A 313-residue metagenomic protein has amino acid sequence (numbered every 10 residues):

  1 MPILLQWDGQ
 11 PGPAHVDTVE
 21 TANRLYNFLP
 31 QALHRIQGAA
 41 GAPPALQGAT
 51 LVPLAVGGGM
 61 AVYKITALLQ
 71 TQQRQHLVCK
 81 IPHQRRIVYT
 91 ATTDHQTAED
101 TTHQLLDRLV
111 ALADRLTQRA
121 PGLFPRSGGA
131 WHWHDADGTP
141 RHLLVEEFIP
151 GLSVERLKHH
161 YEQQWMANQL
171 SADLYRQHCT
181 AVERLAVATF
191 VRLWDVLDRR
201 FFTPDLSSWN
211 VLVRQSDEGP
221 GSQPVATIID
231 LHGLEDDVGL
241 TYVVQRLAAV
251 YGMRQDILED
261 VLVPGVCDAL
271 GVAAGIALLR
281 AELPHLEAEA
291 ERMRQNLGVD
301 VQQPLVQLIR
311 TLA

Functional and structural regions predicted by a protein language model:
P2-L51: Juxta-kinase regulatory segment immediately upstream of eukaryotic protein kinase catalytic domains
T50, G59-A111: ATP-binding glycine-rich loop module of kinase domains
L69-Q75, Q118-A120, D135-P140, Q215-V225: Short, solvent-exposed loop/turn segments that connect beta-strands within catalytic domains and beta-strand-rich
R85-T101, L157-D173, L240-Y251, L258-P264: Short, flexible/disordered intra-domain loops and linkers
P121-V182: Conserved structural core of kinase catalytic domains
S171-L174, H178, A186, D195-F202 (+2 more regions): C-lobe/activation-segment region of protein kinase-like
L206: Hydrophobic HxD+1 residue recognition
W209-V213: Hydrophobic residue at the +6 position relative to the catalytic HRD Asp in the kinase catalytic loop
